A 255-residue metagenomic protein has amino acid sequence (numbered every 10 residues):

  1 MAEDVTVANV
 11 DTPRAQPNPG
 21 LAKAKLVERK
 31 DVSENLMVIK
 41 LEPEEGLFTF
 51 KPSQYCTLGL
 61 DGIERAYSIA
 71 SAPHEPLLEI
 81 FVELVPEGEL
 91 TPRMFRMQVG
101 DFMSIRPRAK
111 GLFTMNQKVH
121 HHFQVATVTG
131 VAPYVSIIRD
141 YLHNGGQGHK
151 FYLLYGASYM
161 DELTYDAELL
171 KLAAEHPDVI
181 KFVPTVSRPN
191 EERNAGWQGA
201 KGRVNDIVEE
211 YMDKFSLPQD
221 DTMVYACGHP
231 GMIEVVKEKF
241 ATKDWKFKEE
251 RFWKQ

Functional and structural regions predicted by a protein language model:
A2-G20, L154, Y159-Q255: Reductase modules of NAD(P)H-dependent flavoproteins
V7-D101, S187: Ferredoxin-reductase
R108-Q117: A short, basic/flexible loop-to-alpha-helix module at the beginning of a structural domain
N116-H121, L217-D220: Short helix-loop-beta connector
F123-V125, Y225: Conserved beta-strand elements of the Class I
T127-A132: Ser/Thr-glycine-rich phosphate-binding loops at phosphate-binding pockets of nucleotides, nucleotide cofactors
P133-N144: Histidine-anchored nucleotide/phosphate-binding helix
H143-F151: Conserved S-adenosyl-L-methionine
